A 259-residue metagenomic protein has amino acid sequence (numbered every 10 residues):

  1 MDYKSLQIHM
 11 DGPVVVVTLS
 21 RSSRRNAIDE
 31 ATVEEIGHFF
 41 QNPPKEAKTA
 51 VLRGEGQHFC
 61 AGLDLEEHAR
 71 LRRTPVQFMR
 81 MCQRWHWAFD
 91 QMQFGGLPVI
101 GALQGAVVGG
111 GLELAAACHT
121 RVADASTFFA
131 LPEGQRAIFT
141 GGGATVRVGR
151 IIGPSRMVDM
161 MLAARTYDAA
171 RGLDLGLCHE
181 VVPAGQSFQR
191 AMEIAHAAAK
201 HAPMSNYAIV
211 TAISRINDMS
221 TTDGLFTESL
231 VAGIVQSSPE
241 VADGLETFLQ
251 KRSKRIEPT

Functional and structural regions predicted by a protein language model:
M1-E55, V76, D90: Conserved CoA-thioester-binding segment of acyl-CoA-metabolizing enzymes
M1-Y3, E246-T259: Terminal low-complexity tails and localization/encapsulation signals of metabolic enzymes
G12, V33, L52, L65 (+8 more regions): A general structural signal for well-ordered alpha-helical segments in protein cores
S22, V122-T127, C178-F226, G233-P239 (+1 more regions): C-terminal long alpha-helix characteristic of the crotonase
E46, G54-A88, A137, S220: Glycine- (often His-adjacent) and acidic-residue-rich active-site loop that binds/positions the CoA thioester
A88-G96, A102, V108-M161, L175 (+1 more regions): CoA-thioester-processing core
A164-R171: Acidic, divalent-metal-coordinating active-site segment for phosphoryl/phosphodiester hydrolysis, typified by short
